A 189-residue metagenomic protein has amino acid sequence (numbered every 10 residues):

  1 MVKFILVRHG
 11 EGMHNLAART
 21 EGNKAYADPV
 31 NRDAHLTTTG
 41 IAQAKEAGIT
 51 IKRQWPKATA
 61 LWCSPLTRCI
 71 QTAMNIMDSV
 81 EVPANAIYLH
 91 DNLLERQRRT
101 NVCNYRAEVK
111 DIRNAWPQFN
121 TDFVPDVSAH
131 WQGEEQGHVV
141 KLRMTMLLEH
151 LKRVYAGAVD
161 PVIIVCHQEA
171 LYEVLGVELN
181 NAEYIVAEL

Functional and structural regions predicted by a protein language model:
M1-F4, L16-A17, G22, A47 (+4 more regions): Acidic, low-complexity terminal tails and accessory targeting/binding regions of phosphate-metabolizing enzymes
V2-N85, R98, F119, A182-I185: Active-site-proximal alpha-helix that buttresses catalytic centers in soluble enzyme cores
K3-V7, W62, D160-A170: Beta-strand elements within well-structured catalytic alpha/beta cores of enzymes that handle phosphate/sulfate esters
G12, A170-L171: Short active-site segment of divalent metal-dependent hydrolases/proteases that encodes the spacing between
V30, N114-Q136: Short glycine/proline- and acidic residue-enriched helix-loop micro-motifs that form flexible lids or anion-recognition
L36-I41, E134-K141: Conserved AMP-binding/adenylate-forming core of the ANL superfamily
P65, P83-C103, V124-W131: A short, structured active-site edge motif that brings together acidic residues
V140-A156: A short, acidic, amphipathic alpha-helical segment used as a generic capping/interface helix at domain edges
